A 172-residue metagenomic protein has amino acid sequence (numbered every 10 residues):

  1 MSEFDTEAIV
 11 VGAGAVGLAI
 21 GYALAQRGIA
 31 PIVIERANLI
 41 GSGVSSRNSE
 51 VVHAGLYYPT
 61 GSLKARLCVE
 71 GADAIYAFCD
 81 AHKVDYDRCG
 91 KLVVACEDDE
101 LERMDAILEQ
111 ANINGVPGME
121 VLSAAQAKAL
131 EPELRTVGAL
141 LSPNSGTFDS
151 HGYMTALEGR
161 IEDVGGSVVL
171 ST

Functional and structural regions predicted by a protein language model:
E3-T6, V164: Core beta-strand elements of the Rossmann-like FAD/NAD(P) dinucleotide-binding domain in flavoenzyme oxidoreductases
T6-V33: N-terminal Rossmann-like FAD-binding beta1-loop-alpha1 element of flavoenzymes
A25-R47: Glycine-rich FAD pyrophosphate-binding loop
E35, R88, S123-A124, L170-T172: Short loop/edge segments at beta-strand edges and connector loops that shape dinucleotide/nucleotide cofactor-binding
E50-Q126, L130, T136: Dinucleotide-binding Rossmann-like beta1-alpha1 core, especially the glycine-rich loop that anchors the ADP
L140-T172: Helical element adjacent to the flavin cofactor pocket in flavoenzyme catalytic cores
